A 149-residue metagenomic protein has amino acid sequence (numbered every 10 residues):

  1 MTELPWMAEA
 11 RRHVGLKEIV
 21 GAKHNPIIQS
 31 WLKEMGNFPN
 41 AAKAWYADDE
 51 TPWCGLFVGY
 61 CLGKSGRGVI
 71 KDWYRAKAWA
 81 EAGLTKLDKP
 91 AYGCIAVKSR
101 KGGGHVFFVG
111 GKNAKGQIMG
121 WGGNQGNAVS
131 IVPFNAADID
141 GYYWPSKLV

Functional and structural regions predicted by a protein language model:
M1-S65: N-terminal capping segments
T2-L4, A47-T51, R67-S130: ...with weaker cross-activation on analogous glycine-rich loops/strands in unrelated enzymes
E9, I95, M119, D140-G141: Generic structural signal for residues positioned in beta-strands
V14, V20, G103-V106, W121-G122 (+1 more regions): Short glycine-rich loop/turn motifs that provide flexible caps or phosphate-binding loops at active sites
H24-N25, R75, N135: Helix N-terminus capping/helix-initiation residues
Q125-N127, N135-D138: Disulfide-stabilized extracellular recognition modules
A137-V149: Low-complexity, Gly/Ser/Thr/Pro-rich intrinsically disordered linker/tail segments
